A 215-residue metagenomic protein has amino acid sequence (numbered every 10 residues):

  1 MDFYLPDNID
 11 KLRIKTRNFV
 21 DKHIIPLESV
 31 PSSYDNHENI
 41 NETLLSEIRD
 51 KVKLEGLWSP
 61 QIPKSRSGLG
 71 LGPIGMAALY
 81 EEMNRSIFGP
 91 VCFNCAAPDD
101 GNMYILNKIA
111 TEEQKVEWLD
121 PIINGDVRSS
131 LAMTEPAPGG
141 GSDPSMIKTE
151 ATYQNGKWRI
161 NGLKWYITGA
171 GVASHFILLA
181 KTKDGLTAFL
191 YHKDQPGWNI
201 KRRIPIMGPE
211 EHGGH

Functional and structural regions predicted by a protein language model:
M1-A96, E113-E117, P121-N124: Amphipathic, small/basic residue-rich leader segments at the start of a protein or domain
S65, T134-G139, W165-Y166, R203-G208: Short, solvent-exposed loop/turn elements at beta->coil junctions and helix N-caps that rim active or binding pockets
L71-G72, G141-S145, G169-S174, E211-H212: Short glycine/proline-enriched turns and hinge-like loops at secondary-structure junctions
F93-E113, D143: N-terminal glycine-rich flavin-associated loop
G125-E135: A short, Trp-centered hydrophobic/proline-enriched beta-strand micro-motif
M146, P196-H215: Flexible, small-/acidic-enriched active-site or ligand-binding loops
T149-T152: A structural signal for short hydrophobic beta-strand segments in well-ordered beta-sheet cores
K157, N161-K201: A short core secondary-structure module
